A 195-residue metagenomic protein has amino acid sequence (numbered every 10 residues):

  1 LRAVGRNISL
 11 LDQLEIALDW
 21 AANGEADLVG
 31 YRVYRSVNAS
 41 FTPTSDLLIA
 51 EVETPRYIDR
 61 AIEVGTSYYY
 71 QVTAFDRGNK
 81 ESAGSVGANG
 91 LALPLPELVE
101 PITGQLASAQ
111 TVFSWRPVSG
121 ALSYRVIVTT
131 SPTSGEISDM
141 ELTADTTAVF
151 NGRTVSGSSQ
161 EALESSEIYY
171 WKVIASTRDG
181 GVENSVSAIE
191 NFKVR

Functional and structural regions predicted by a protein language model:
L1-D27, V64, D76-G120, S165 (+1 more regions): Pro/Thr/Ser/Gly-rich low-complexity, intrinsically disordered linker/stalk tracts
W20, V33, D59, Y68-V72 (+3 more regions): An aromatic-rich alpha-helical recognition segment common to small helix-rich domains
E25-L47, A121-M140: Extracellular low-complexity, O-glycosylation-prone stalks/linkers
Y34-A39, A50-T54, Y69, T73: Intrinsically disordered, low-complexity N-terminal tails
S45-P55, I137-A148: Solvent-exposed serine/threonine-rich low-complexity stretches and specific carbohydrate-binding patches
E53-I58, T111, D145-S159: Short S/T/G- and acidic-enriched coil/turn segments that sit immediately N-terminal to beta-strands in beta-sandwich
Y57-E81, Q160-V182: Beta-strand-rich modules
A144-V149, G157-S165, S176-G180, N184-N191: C-terminal, beta-strand-rich globular interaction domains
